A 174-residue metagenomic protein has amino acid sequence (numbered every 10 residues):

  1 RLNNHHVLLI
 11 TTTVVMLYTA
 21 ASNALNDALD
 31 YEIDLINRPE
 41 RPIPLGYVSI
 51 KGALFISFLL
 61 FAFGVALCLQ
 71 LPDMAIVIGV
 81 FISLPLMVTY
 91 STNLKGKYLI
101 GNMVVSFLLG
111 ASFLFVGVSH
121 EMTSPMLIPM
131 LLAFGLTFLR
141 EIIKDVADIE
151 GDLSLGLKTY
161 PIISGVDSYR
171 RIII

Functional and structural regions predicted by a protein language model:
L2-L29, F61-V65, I76-V88, T123-I143: Membrane-embedded alpha-helical segments that form the functional core of polytopic membrane enzymes, especially those
N3, I36-N37, G79, K97 (+1 more regions): Non-catalytic, surface-exposed connector residues within folded enzymatic/regulatory domains
N3-N4, N23-N26, N37, N93 (+1 more regions): Detector for Asparagine
V14-F63, G135-I174: Solvent-exposed interhelical
D27-D34, K97-V105, M122-P129, V146-L153: A cytosolic-side transmembrane-helix exit/cap motif
I43-I128: Intramembrane alpha-helical segments
